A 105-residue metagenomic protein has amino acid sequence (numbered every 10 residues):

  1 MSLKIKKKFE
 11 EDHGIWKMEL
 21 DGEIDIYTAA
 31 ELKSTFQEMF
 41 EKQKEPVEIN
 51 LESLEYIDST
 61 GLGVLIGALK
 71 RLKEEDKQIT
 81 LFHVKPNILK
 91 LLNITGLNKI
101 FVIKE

Functional and structural regions predicted by a protein language model:
M1-F9: Non-catalytic signal-transmission and effector/linker regions of two-component phosphorelay proteins
S2, D21-E23, N98-I100: Generic secondary-structure boundary/loop-capping signal
K6, G14, S53-E55: A residue-level detector for conformationally permissive "hinge/kink" positions
F9-S34: STAS-typified acidic loop motif
I26-I100: Amphipathic alpha-helical interaction surfaces in cytosolic regulatory modules
I103-E105: Short acidic-hydrophobic, aromatic-tinged amphipathic segments that line or gate anion-handling sites
